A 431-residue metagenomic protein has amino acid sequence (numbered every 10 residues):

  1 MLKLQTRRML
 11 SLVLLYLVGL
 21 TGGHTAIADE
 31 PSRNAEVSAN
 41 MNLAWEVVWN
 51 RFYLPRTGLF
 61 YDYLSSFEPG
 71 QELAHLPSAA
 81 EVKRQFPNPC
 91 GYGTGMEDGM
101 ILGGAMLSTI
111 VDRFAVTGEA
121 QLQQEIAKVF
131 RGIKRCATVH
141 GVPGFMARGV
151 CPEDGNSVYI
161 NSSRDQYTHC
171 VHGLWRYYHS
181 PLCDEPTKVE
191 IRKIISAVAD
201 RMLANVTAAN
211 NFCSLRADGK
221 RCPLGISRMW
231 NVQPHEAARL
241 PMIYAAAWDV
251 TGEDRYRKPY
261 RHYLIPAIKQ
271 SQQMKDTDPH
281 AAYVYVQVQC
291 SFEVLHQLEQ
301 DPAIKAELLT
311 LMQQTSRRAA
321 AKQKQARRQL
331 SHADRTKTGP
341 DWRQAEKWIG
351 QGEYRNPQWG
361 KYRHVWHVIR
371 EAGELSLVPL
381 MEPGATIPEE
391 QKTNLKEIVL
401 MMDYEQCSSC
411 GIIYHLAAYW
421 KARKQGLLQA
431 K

Functional and structural regions predicted by a protein language model:
L2-V13: Bacterial N-terminal signal peptides that target proteins for export
S11-T21: Bacterial N-terminal signal peptides
A28-D98, K128, G132-G149, P186-V189 (+4 more regions): Low-complexity, Ser/Thr/Pro/Gly-enriched N-terminal "stalk/linker" regions
D29-L54, C183-D184, V294-K431: Terminal, non-catalytic domain-edge segments
S32-V48, A120-C136, G173, L182-V206 (+3 more regions): Extended, well-ordered alpha-helical scaffold segments
L59-G93, V142-S163, N211-V232, T277-Q300 (+2 more regions): Carbohydrate-binding/catalytic loop surfaces
S162-I243: Aromatic- and glycine-enriched pocket-lining scaffold segments that form the walls of small-molecule binding clefts
E236-E307: Long, repeat-rich segments with strong aromatic
